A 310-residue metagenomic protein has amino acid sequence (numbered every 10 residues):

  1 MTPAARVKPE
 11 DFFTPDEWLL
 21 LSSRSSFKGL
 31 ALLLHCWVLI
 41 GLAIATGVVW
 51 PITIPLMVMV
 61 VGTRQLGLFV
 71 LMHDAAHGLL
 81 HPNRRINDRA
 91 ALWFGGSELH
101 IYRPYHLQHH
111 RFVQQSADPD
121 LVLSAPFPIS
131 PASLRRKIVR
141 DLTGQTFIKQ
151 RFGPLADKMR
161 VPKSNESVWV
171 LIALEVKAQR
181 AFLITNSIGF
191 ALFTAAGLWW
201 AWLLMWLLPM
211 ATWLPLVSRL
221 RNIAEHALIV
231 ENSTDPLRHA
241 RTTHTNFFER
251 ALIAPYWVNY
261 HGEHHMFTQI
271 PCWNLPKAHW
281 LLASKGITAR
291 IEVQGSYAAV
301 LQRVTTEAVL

Functional and structural regions predicted by a protein language model:
M1-G62, L71, F94-L204, C272-L310: Non-catalytic, topology-defining segments of multipass membrane proteins
L21, L80-S97, D118-S133, S233-F248: Juxtamembrane helix-capping/reentrant segments at transmembrane boundaries
K28, M59, Q65-L66, A178 (+3 more regions): Alpha-helical hydrophobic/aromatic positions enriched in membrane-embedded helices and signal peptides
V60-M72, H100-Y102, Q145-R151, W206-T234: Transmembrane alpha-helical segments that form the membrane-embedded catalytic/substrate-channel core of multi-pass
L68-H77, Y102-Q114, R221-L228, P255-I270: Histidine-centered catalytic micro-motifs
A91, R136, R140, P209 (+3 more regions): Generic alpha-helical structural context detector
P162-E225, I229, T234-D235, T243-Y260: C-terminal membrane-associated helical module and adjoining short loops/tails
